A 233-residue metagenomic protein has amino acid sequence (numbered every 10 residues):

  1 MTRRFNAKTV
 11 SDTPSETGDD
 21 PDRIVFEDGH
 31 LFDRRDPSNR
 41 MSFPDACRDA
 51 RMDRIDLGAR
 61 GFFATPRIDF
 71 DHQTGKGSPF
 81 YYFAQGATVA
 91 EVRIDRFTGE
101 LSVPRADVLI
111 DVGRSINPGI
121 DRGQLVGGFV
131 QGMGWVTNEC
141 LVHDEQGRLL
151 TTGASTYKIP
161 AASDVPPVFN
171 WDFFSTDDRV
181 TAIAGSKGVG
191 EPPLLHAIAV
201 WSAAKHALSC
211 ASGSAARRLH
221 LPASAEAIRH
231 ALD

Functional and structural regions predicted by a protein language model:
M1-D233: C-terminal catalytic domains of large/alpha subunits in multi-subunit enzymes
